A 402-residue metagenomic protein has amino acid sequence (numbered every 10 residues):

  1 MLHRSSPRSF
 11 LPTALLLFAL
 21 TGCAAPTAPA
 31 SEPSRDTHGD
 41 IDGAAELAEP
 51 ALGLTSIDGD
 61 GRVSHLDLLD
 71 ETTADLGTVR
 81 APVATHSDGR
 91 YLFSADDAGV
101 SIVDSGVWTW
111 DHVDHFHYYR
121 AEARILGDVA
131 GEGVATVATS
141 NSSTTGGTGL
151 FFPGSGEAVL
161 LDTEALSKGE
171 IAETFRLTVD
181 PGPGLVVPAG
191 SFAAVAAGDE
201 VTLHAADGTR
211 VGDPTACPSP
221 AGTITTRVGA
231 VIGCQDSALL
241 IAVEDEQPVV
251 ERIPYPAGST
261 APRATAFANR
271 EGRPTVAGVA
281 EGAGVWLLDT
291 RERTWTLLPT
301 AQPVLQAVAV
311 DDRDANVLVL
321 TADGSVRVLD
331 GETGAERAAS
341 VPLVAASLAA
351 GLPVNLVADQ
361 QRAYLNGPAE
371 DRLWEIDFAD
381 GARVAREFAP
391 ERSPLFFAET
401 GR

Functional and structural regions predicted by a protein language model:
A19-G22: C-terminal motif of bacterial Sec signal peptides marking the signal peptidase cleavage site
A24-T27: Bacterial signal peptide processing site
H38-E46, T78-Y91, E122-G147, R176-S191 (+5 more regions): Repeated scaffold domains used in trafficking and secretory/extracellular systems, primarily beta-propellers
E46-D58, T85, G89-I102, T136-A138 (+9 more regions): Short beta-strand elements that form the blades of beta-propeller/WD-repeat-like and other beta-sheet-rich scaffold
L69-G77, D111-G133, S167-T178, D207-T215 (+4 more regions): A short beta-strand motif characteristic of beta-propeller blades
G190-D312: Acidic, serine/threonine- and glycine-rich low-complexity intrinsically disordered segments that serve as flexible
G284-P368: Intrinsically disordered, low-complexity segments enriched in Gly and acidic/Ser/Thr residues that form flexible
P368-R402: Blade-level signature of beta-propeller repeat domains, shared across WD40, Kelch, NHL, RCC1 and BNR/Asp-box propellers
